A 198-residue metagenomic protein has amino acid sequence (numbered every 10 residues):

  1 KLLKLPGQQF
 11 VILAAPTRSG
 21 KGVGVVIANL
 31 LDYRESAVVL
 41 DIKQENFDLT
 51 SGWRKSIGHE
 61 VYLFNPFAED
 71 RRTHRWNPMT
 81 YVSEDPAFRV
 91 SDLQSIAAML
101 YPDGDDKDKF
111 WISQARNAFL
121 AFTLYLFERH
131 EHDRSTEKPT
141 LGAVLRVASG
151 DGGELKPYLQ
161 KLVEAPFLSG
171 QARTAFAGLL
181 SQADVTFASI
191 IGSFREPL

Functional and structural regions predicted by a protein language model:
K1-A121, F167, Q171: Switch/coupling segment of Walker-type NTPase motor domains
K107-L198: Non-catalytic, charge-rich alpha-helical accessory subdomains
